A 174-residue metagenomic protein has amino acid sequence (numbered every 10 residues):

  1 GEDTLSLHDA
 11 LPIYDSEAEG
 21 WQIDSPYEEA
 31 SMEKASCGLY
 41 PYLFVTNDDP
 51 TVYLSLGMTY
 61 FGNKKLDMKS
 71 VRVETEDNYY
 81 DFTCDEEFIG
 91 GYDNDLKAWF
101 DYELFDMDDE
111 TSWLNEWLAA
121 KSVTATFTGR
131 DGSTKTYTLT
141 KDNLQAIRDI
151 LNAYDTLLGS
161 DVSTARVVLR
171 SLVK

Functional and structural regions predicted by a protein language model:
G1-D9: Single conserved hydrophobic/aromatic residue that forms the stacking wall/gate of nucleotide- or nucleobase-binding
L5, N47-P50, E76-N78, A119: Short, solvent-exposed coil/turn segments at beta-strand boundaries
Y14-F44: Low-complexity, acidic Ser/Thr/Pro/Gly-rich terminal tails and inter-domain linkers that flank the onset of structured
S16-A18, V45-P50, Y92-W99: Short, ordered beta-strand-loop transition motifs
I23-A35, K64-F82: Short N-terminal secondary-structure initiator segments
A35-V71: Short, surface-exposed binding/anchoring microloops in extracellular/periplasmic proteins
E74-K174: Internal interaction segment
